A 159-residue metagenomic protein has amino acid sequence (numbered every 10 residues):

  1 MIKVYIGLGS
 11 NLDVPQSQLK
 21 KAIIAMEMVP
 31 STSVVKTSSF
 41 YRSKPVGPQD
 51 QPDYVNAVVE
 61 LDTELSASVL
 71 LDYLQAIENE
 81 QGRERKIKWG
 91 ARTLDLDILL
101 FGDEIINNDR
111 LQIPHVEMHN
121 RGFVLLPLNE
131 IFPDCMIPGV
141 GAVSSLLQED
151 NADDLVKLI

Functional and structural regions predicted by a protein language model:
M1-T32, S38-K44: N-terminal beta1-alpha1 ligand-phosphate binding loop
V14-Q18, V69, C135: Secondary-structure boundary/capping motif
K20-M26, L70-I77: Short amphipathic alpha-helices in soluble, non-transmembrane regions that often serve as interface/regulatory elements
K36, P45-Y54, L65, L71 (+1 more regions): Flexible, gly/pro- and Lys/Arg-enriched active-site loops
D62: Glycine-rich and small/hydrophobic secondary-structure elements
